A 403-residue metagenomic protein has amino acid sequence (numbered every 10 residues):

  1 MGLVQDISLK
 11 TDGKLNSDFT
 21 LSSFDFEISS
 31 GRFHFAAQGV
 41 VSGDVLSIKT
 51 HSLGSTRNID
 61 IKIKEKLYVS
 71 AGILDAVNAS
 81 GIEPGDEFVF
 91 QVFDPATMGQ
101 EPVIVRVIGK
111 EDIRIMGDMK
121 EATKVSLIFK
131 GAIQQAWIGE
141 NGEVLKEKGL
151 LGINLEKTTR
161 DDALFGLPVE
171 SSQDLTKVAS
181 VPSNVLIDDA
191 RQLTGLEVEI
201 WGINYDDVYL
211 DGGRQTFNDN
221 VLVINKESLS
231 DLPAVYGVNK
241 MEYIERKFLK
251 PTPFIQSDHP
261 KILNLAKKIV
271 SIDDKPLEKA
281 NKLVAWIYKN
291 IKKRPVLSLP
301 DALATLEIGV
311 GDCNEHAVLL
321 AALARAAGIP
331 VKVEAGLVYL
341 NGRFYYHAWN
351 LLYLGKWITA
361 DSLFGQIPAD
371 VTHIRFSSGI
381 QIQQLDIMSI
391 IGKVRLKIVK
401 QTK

Functional and structural regions predicted by a protein language model:
M1-G43, T50, A79-A234, Q384 (+1 more regions): Acidic, serine/threonine-rich low-complexity disordered tracts
G31-R32, N290-K293, C313, V338-N341 (+2 more regions): Solvent-exposed loop/turn segments at secondary-structure junctions within structured extracellular/periplasmic domains
A36-V40, T56-K66, W137-G139, E156-T158 (+1 more regions): Short amphipathic beta-strand/extended segments with alternating polar/hydrophobic composition
I48-G72, L283: Acidic/charged, solvent-exposed loop-and-adjacent secondary-structure segments enriched in E/D, K/R, S/T, and G/P
S70-I73, Y236-G311, I380-L385, I391-K403: Secondary-structure boundary elements
K157-R160, F165-G166, E242, A326-I329 (+2 more regions): Active-site rim recognition segments
P276, A280, C313-A317, R343 (+1 more regions): Active-site-proximal structural scaffolding
L283, G309-A335, N350: Cysteine-centered nucleophilic/redox motifs
